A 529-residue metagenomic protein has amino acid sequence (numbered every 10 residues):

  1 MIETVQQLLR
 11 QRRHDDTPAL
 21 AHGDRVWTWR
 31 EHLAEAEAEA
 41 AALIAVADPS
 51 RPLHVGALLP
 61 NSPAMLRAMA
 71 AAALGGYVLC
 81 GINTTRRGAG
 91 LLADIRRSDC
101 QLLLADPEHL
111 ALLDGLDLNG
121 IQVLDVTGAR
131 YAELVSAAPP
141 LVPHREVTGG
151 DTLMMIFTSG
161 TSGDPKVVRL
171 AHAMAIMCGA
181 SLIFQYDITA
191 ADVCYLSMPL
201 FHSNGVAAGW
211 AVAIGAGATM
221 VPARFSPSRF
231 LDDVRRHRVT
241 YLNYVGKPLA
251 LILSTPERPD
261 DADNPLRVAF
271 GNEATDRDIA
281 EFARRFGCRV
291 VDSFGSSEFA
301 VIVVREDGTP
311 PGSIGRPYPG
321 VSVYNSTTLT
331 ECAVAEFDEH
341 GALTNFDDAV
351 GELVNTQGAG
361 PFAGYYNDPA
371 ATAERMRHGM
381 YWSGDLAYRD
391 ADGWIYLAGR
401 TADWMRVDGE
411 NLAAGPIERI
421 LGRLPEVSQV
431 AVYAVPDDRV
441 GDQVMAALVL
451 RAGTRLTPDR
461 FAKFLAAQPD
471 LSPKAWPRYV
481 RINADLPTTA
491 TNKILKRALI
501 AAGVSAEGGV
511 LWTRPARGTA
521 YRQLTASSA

Functional and structural regions predicted by a protein language model:
D16-P49, L53-S62, L66, A70 (+2 more regions): Conserved AMP-binding/adenylate-forming core of the ANL superfamily
T28-R30, L153-M177: Conserved AMP-binding A3 loop
M65, R86, L103, G358-G379 (+3 more regions): AMP-binding/adenylate-forming catalytic core of the ANL superfamily
E108-G149, P319-G320: ANL superfamily adenylate-forming
A138-F157, D164, D187-V193: Conserved pre-ATP/AMP-binding loop-to-beta segment of ANL
I176-V193, F201-T240: Conserved AMP-binding/adenylation subdomain of ANL enzymes
V239-Y244, L253-T328: Gly/Ser/Thr-rich phosphate-binding loop
D470-I494, G509-A529: AMP-binding/adenylate-forming catalytic domain of the ANL superfamily
